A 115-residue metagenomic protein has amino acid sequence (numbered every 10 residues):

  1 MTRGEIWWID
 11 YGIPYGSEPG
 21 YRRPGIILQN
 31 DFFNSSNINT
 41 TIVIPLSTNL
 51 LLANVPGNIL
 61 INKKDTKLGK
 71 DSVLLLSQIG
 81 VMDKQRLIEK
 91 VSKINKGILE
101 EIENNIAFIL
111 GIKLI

Functional and structural regions predicted by a protein language model:
G12-G16: Short, charged beta-turn/beta-strand-edge "cap" motif at the junction between a beta-strand and an adjacent loop
S17-R22, I27-K64: Compact nucleic-acid interaction/catalytic patches
D65-I115: C-terminal terminal-subdomain/extension
